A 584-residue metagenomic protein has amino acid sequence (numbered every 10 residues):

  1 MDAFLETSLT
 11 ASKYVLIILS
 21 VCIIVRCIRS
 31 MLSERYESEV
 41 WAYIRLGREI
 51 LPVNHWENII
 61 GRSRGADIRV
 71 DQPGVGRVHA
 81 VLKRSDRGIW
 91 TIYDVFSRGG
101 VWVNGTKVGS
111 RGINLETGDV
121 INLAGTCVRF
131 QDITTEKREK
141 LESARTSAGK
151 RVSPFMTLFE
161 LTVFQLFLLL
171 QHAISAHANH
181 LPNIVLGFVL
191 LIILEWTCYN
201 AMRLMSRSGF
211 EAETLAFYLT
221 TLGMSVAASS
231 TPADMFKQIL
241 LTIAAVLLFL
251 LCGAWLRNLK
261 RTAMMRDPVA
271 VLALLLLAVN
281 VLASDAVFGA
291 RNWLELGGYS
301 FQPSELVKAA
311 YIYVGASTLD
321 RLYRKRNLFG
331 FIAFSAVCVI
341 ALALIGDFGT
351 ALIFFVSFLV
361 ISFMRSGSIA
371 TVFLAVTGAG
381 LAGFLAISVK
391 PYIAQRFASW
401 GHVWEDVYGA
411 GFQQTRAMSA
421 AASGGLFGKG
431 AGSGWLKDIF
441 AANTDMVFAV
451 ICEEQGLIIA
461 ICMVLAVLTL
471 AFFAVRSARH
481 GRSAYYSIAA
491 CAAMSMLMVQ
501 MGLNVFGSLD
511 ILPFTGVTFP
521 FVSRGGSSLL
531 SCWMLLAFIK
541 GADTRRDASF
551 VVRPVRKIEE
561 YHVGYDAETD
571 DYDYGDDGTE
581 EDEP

Functional and structural regions predicted by a protein language model:
M1-Q72, D86, T135-A144: Intrinsically disordered, low-complexity acidic Ser/Thr-rich regulatory segments
I17, V189-L194, T242-A245, E453-A474: Hydrophobic alpha-helical transmembrane segments
L51-C127: Forkhead-associated
S143-F288, L530-R556: A structural signal for hydrophobic alpha-helical transmembrane segments in multi-pass membrane proteins
V287, R291-W293, S300, F373-M463 (+1 more regions): Hydrophobic, glycine- and aromatic-enriched re-entrant/interface helices and adjoining loop segments
K325-L344, F348-S388: Hydrophobic alpha-helical segments of polytopic membrane proteins
V475-G516, V522: Loop-to-helix entry and N-terminal half of a specific, functionally important transmembrane alpha helix in multi-pass
N504-P584: A juxtamembrane structural motif centered on a specific transmembrane helix
